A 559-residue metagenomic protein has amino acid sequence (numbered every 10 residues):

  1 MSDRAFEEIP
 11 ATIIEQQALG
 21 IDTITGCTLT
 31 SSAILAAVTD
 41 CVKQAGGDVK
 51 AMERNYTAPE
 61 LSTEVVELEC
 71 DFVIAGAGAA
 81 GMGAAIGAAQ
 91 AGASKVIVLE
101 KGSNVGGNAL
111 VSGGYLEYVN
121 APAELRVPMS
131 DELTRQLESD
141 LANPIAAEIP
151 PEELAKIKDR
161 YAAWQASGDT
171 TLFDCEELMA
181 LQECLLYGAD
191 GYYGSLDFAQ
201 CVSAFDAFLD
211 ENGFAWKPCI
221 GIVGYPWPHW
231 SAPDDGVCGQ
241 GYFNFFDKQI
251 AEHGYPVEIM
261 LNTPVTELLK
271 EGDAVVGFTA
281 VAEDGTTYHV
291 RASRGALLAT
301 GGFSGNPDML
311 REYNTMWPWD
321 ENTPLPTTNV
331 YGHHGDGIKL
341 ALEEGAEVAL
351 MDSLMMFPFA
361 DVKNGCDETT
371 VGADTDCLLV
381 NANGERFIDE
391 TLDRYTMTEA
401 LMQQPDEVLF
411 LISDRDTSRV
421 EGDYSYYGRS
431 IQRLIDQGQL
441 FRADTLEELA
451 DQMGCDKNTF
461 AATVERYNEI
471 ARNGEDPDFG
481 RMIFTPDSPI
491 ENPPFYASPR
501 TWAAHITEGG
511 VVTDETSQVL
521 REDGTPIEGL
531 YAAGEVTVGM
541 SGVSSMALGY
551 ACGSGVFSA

Functional and structural regions predicted by a protein language model:
M1-E53: Active-site- and interface-proximal helix/loop "cap" or "latch" segments in soluble metabolic and energy-transducing
T12-T25, V408-F495: Helix-rich C-terminal "cap"/substrate-channel and partner-interaction subdomain that packs against the flavin-binding
E69-V98, V556-S558: N-terminal Rossmann-like FAD-binding beta1-loop-alpha1 element of flavoenzymes
Q90-S112: Glycine-rich FAD pyrophosphate-binding loop
N143-P151, K156, H334, I338-L340 (+1 more regions): An anion/pyrophosphate-binding glycine-rich loop and adjacent beta-alpha core in soluble alpha-beta enzymes
T171-T287, P307-D308, V464, I470-P494: Conserved redox-cofactor binding core of oxidoreductases
E267, T459-M540: A glycine-rich dinucleotide-binding beta-alpha-beta segment and adjacent secondary-structure elements that constitute
D284-T287, R291-D361, S517, F557: Glycine-rich loop(s) and the adjacent beta-strand/alpha-helix scaffold that form part
